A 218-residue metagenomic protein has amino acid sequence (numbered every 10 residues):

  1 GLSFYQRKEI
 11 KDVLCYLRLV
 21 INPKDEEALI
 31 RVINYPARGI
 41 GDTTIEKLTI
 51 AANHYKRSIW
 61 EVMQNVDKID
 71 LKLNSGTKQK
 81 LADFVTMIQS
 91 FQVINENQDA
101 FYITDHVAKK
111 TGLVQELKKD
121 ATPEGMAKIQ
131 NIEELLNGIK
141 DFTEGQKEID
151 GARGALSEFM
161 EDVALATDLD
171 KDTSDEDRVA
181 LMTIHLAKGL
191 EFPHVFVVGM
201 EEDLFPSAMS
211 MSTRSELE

Functional and structural regions predicted by a protein language model:
G1-F4, V13: Conserved RecA-like ASCE P-loop NTPase motor core of nucleic-acid helicases/translocases
R7, L14-E218: Conserved helicase C-terminal RecA-like lobe
